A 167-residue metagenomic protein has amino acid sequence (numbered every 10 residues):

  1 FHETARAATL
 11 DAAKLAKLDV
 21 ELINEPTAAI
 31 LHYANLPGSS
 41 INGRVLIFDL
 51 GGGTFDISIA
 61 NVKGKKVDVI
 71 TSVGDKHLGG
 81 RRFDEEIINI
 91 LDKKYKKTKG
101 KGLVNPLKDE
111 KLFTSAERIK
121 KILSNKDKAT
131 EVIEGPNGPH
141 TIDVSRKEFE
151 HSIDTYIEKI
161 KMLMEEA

Functional and structural regions predicted by a protein language model:
F1-A167: Oxyanion-binding/catalytic loops of NTP- or PPi-dependent enzymes
